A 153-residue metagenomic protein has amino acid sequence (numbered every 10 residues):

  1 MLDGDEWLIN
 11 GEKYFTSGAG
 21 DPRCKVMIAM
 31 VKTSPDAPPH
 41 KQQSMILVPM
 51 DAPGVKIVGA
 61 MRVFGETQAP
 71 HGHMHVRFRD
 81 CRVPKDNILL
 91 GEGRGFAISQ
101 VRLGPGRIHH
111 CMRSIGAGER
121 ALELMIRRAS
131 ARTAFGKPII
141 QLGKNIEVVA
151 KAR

Functional and structural regions predicted by a protein language model:
D5-E6, N10-V58: A short core secondary-structure module
I57-R153: Glycine-rich beta->alpha junctions and the first turn(s) of the following alpha-helix
